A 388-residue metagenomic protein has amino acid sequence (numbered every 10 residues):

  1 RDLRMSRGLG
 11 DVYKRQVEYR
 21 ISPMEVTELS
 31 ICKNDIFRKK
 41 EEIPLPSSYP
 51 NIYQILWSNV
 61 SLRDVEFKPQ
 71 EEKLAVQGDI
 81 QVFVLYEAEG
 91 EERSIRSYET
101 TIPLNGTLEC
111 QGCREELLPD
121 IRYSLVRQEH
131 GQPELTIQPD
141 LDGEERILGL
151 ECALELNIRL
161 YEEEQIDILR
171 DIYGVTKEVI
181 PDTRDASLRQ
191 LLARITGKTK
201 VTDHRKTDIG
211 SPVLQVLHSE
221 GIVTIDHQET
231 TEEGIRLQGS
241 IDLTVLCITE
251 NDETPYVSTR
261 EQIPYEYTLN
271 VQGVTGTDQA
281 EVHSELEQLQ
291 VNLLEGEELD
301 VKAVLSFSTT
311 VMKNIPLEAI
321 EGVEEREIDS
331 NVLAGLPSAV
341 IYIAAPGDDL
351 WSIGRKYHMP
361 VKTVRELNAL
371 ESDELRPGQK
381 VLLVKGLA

Functional and structural regions predicted by a protein language model:
R1, R7, E41-N51, L62-K73 (+11 more regions): Beta-strand elements of well-folded, non-transmembrane domains
D2-Q16: Single conserved hydrophobic/aromatic residue that forms the stacking wall/gate of nucleotide- or nucleobase-binding
K14-P50, Q54, Q128-E129, E162-E164 (+1 more regions): Alpha-helical, hydrophobic structural elements that either
E18-Y19, R96-G112, Y173-T176, I180-D182 (+2 more regions): Flexible glycine-rich active-site/ligand-binding loops centered on an Asp-His dyad
I263-I343, R376-A388: Primarily N-terminal secretory
R355, M359-A388: Extracellular LysM carbohydrate-binding repeats and other cell-envelope/extracellular binding modules
